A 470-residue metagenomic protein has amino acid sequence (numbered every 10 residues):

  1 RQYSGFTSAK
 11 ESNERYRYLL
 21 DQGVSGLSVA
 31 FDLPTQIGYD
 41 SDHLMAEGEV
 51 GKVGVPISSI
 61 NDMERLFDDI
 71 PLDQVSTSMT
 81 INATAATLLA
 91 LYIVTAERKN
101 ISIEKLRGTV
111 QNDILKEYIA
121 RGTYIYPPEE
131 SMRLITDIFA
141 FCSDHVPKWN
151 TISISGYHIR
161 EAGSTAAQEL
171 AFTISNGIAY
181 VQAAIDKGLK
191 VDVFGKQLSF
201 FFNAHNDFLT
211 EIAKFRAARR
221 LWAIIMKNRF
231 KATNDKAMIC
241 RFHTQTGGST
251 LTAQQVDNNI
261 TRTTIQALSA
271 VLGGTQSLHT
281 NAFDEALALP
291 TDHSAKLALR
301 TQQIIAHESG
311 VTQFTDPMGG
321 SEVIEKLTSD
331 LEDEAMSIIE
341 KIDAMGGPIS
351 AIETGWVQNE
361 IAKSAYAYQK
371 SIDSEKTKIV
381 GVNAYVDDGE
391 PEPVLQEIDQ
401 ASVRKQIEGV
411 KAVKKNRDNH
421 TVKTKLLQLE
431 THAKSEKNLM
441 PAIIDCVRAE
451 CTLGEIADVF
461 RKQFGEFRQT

Functional and structural regions predicted by a protein language model:
R1-H205, T210, R229, K236-H243 (+2 more regions): Catalytic alpha/beta active-site cores
R1-Y3, V29-D32, S78-N82, T109-Q111 (+12 more regions): Generic beta-strand/beta-sheet core signal
G5-S8, D32-P34, T84, L115 (+14 more regions): Short, glycine-/Ser/Thr-/acidic-enriched flexible segments
G23, S59, N100, W222 (+4 more regions): Conserved, mostly hydrophobic/aromatic
S58-N61, S76, I81-T84, A96-R98 (+8 more regions): Phosphate/diphosphate-binding loops
T80-A90, P127-R133, A171-N176, N206-I224 (+2 more regions): Structured ligand/cofactor/substrate-binding pocket environments in proteins
K190-F194, A232-T246, Q254-N281, P290-T315 (+3 more regions): Flexible glycine/proline-rich, aromatic-decorated loop/lid segments
D292, R300-Q303, H307-T470: Flexible, glycine-rich loop/tail regions that form catalytic "lids" or insertion modules at the edges of active sites
